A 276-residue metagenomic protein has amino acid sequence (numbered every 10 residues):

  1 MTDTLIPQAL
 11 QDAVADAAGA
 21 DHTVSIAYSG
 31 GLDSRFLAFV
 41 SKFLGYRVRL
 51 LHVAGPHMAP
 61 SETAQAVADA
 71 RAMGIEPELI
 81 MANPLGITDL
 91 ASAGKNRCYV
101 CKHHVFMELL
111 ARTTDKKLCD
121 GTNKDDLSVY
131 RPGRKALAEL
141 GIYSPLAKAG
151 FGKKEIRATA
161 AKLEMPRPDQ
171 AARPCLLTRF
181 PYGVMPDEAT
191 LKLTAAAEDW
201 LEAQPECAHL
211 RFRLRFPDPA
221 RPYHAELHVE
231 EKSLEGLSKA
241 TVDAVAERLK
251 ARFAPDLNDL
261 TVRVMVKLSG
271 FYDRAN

Functional and structural regions predicted by a protein language model:
M1-K162, E247-L257, V264-N276: ATP-dependent adenylation/nucleotidyltransferase module used to activate substrates
G19, L201-R211, A251-D259: Short secondary-structure junctions
F151-R213: Mid-to-C-terminal catalytic subdomains of enzymes that bind/position adenosyl phosphate moieties or nucleic-acid
A172-V184, A220-H224, K267-F271: Flexible glycine/acidic-rich beta-alpha junction loops that bind and position SAM and/or redox cofactors in anaerobic
M185-L191, S233-V242, F271-N276: Short glycine/threonine-rich loop-to-helix capping motif typified by GTGT followed within a few residues by an Asp-Pro
A197, S238-A251: Short amphipathic alpha-helices in soluble, non-transmembrane regions that often serve as interface/regulatory elements
E206-H209, F216-P217, R221, D243-E247: Anaerobic metallocofactor- and corrinoid-dependent redox/one-carbon enzyme cores, especially those from methanogenesis
D218-S233: Short, aliphatic-rich beta-strand segments
